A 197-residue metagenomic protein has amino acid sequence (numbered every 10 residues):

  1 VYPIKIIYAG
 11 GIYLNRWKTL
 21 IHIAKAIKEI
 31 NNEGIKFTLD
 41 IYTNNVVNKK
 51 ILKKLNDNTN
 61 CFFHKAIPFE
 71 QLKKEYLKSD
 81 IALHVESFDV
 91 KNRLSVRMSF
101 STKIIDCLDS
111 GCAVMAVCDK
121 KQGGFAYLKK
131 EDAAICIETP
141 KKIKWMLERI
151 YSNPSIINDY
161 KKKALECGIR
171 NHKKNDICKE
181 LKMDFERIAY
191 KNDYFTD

Functional and structural regions predicted by a protein language model:
V1-W17, A24-I27: Conserved donor-binding/catalytic core segment of Leloir-type glycosyltransferases
P3, T38-T43, N48-K78, K91: Nucleotide-activated donor-binding/catalytic signature segment of Leloir-type glycosyltransferases, i.e., the conserved
I6, T19-I23, L39, I143 (+1 more regions): A structural motif in glycosyltransferase catalytic domains
N15-K18, E70-K74, A82-I105, V114-A126: Nucleotide-sugar-dependent
S101, D119, E131-K141, R149-P154: Conserved acidic donor-binding segment of nucleotide-sugar-dependent glycosyltransferases
L108: Short alpha-helix at the nucleotide-sugar/activated-sugar donor binding site of glycosyltransferases and closely
F125, E148-E166, K191: Conserved donor-nucleotide binding/catalytic region of nucleotide-linked donor-dependent transferases
E138-K141, S155-E186: A charged, aromatic-enriched C-terminal amphipathic alpha-helix characteristic of glycosyltransferases across folds
